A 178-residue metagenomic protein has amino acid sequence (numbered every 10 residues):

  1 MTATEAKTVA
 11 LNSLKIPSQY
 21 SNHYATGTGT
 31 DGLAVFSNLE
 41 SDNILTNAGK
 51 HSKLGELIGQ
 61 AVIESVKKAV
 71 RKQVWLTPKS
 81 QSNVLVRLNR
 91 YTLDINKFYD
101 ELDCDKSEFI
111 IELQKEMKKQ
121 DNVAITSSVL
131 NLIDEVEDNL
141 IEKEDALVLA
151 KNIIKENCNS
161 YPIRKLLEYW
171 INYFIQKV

Functional and structural regions predicted by a protein language model:
M1-K177: A structural signal for small-residue-enriched, beta-sheet-centric alpha/beta enzyme cores and oligomeric scaffold folds
